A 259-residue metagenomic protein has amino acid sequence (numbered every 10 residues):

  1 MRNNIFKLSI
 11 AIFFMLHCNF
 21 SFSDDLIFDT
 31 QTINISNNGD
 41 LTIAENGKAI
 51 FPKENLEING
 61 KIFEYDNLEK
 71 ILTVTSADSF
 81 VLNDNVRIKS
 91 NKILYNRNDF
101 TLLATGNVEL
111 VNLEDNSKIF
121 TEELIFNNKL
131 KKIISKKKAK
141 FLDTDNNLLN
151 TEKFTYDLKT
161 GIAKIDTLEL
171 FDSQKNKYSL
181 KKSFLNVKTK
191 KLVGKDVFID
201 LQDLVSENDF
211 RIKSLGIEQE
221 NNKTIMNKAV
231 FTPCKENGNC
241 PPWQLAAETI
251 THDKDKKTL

Functional and structural regions predicted by a protein language model:
R2-S23, I93: Classical Sec-dependent N-terminal signal peptides that target proteins to the secretory pathway
F22-L259: Structural signature for solvent-exposed beta-strand/loop edge elements and short helix-capping sites, enriched
